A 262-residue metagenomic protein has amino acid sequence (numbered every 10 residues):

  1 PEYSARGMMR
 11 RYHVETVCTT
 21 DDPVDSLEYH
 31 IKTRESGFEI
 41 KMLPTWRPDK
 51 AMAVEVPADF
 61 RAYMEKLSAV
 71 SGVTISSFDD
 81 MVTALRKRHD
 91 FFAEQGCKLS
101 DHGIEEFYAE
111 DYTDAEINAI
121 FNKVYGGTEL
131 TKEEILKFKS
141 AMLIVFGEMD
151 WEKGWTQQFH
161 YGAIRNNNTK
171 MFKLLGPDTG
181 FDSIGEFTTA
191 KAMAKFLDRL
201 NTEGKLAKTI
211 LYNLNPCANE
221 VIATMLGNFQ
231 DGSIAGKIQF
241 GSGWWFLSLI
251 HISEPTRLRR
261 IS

Functional and structural regions predicted by a protein language model:
P1-I184, R199, N228, Q239: Extended, charged catalytic domains and RNA/DNA-binding interfaces, predominantly in divalent-metal-using enzymes
V56, I184-A194, N215-I222, F246-L249: A general structural motif
T169, I222-A223: Short, well-ordered secondary-structure micro-motifs
A192-Y212: Electropositive, surface-exposed helix/loop patches at the edges of structured domains that serve as adaptable
G204-L206, F229-I238: Glycine-enriched alpha-helix->loop->beta-strand junction motifs that scaffold or abut catalytic
T209-N219, F229-G232, G243-L247: Extended C-terminal subregions enriched in glycine
I250-S262: Single conserved hydrophobic/aromatic residue that forms the stacking wall/gate of nucleotide- or nucleobase-binding
